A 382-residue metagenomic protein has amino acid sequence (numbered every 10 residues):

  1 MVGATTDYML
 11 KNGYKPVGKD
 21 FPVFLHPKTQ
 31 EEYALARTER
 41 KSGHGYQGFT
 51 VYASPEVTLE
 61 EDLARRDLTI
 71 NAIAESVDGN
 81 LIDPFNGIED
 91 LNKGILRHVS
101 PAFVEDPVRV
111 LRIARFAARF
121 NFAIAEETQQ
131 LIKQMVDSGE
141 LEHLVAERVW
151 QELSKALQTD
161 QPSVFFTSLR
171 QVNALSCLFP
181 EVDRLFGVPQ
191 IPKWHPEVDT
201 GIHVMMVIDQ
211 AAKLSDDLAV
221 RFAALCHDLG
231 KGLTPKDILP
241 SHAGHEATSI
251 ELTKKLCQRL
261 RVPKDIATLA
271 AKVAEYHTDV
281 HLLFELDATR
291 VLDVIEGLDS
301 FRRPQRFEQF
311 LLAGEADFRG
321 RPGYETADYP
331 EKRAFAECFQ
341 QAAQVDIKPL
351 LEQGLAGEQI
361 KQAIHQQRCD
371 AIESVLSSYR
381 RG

Functional and structural regions predicted by a protein language model:
M1-G382: Catalytic cores of the polymerase beta-like nucleotidyltransferase superfamily and closely associated nucleotide
